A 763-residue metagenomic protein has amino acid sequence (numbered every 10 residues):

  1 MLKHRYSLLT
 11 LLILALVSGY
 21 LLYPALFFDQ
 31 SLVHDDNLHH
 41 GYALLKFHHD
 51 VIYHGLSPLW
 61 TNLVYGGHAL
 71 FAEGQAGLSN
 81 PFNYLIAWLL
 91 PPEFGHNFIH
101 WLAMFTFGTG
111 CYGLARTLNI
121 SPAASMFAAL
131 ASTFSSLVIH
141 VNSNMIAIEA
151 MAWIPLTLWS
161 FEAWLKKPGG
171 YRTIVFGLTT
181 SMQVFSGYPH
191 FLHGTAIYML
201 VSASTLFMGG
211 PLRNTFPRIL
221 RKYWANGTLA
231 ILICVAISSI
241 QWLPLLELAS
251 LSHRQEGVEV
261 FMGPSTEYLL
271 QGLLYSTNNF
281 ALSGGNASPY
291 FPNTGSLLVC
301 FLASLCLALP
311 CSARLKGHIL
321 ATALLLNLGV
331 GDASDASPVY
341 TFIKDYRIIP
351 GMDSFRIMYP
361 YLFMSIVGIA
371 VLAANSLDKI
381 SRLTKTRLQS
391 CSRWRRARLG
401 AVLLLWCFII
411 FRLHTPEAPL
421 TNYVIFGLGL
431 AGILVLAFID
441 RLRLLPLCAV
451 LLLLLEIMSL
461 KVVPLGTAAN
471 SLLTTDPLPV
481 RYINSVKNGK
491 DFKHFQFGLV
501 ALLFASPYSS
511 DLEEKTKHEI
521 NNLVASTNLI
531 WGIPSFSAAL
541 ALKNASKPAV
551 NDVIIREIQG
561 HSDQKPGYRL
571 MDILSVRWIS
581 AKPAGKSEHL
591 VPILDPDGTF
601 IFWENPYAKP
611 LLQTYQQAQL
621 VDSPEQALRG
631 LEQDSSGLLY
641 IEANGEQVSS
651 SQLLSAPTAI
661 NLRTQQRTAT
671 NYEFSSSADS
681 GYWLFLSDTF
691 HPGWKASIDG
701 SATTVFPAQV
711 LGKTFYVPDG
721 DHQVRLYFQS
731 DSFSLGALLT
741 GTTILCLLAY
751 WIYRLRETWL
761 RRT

Functional and structural regions predicted by a protein language model:
H4-A72, L246, S252, L472 (+1 more regions): Hydrophobic alpha-helical membrane-insertion signals
L14, T106-L118, P122-G209, N226-L246 (+3 more regions): Membrane-embedded helix bundles of polyisoprenyl
P24-L118, A123-W153, Y275-P289, Y359 (+1 more regions): Active-site lumenal/periplasmic loops and adjacent helix-entry segments of GT-C-fold, multi-pass membrane
H39-I52, L56-P58, A230-A308, N327 (+2 more regions): Periplasmic/ER-lumenal interhelical loops and adjacent helix-loop junctions in multi-pass membrane proteins
A72, A333-A336, A449-T474, P479-M571 (+3 more regions): Extracytoplasmic/lumenal acceptor-recognition loop(s) of multi-pass membrane glycoenzymes
A72-Q75, N97-L102, A131-P155, F185-T195 (+3 more regions): Membrane-interface micro-motifs in multi-pass membrane enzymes
I146, A152, W164-G177, S181 (+6 more regions): Contiguous transmembrane helix-bundle modules in multi-pass membrane proteins
N327, G432, R577, S636-T763: Active-site-proximal, structured, solvent-exposed surfaces of multi-pass membrane proteins that position macromolecular
